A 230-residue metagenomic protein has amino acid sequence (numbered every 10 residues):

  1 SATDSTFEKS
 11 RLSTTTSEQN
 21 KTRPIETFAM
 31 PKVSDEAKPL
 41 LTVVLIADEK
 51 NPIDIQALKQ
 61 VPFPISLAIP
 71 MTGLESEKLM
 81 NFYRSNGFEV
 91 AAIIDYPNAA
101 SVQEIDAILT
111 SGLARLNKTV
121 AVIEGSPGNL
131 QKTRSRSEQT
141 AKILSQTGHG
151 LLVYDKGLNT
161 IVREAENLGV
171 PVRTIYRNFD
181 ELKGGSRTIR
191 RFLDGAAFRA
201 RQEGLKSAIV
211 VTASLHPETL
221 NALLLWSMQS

Functional and structural regions predicted by a protein language model:
S1-E36: Terminal interaction modules at protein C-ends
R11, V33-K38, L67-I69, D95-A99 (+3 more regions): Short, mixed-charge, low-aromatic patches
R11-S17, K38-L45, G125-S126, K183: Glycine-rich phosphate-binding "P-loop"
P24-E104: Active-site beta->alpha N-cap acidic-glycine motif
K50-Q56, E104-G112, I189, L193: Short, acidic/polar
A107-R190, R199-K206, V211-Q229: Catalytic domains of cell-wall/extracellular-matrix polysaccharide-remodeling enzymes, centered on de-N-acetylation
G195-A197: Structured alpha-helical segments in the cores of large, soluble enzyme domains
